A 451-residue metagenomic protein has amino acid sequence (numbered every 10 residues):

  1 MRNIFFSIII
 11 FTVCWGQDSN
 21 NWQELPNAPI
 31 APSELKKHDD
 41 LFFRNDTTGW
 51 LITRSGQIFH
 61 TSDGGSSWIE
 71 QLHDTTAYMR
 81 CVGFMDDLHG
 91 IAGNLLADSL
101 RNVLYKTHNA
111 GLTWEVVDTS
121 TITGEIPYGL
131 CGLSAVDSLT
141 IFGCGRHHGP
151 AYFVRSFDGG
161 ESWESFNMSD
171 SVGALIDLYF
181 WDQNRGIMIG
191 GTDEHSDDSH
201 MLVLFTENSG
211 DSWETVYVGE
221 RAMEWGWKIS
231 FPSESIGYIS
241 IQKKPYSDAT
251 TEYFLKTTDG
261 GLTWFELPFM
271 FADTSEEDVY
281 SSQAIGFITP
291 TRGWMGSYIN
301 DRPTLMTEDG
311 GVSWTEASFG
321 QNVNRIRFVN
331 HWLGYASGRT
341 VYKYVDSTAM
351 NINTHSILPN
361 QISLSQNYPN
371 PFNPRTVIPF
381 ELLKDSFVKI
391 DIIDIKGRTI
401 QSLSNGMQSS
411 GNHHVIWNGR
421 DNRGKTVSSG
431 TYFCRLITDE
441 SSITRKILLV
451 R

Functional and structural regions predicted by a protein language model:
N3-T12: Sec-dependent N-terminal signal peptides
Q17-I30, G56-L72, V103-T121, V154-N167 (+4 more regions): Asp-box/BNR beta-propeller loop motif
A31-D46, L51: Beta-strand-rich domains and repeat architectures in extracellular enzymes and scaffolds, especially beta-propellers
K36-D40, Y78-G83, P127-L133, G173-Y179 (+3 more regions): Repeated scaffold domains used in trafficking and secretory/extracellular systems, primarily beta-propellers
T47-L51, L88-A92, L139-G143, N184-M188 (+3 more regions): Entry beta-strands of beta-propeller and related beta-repeat scaffolds
L96-L100, H147-P150, T192-D197, K243-D248 (+2 more regions): Short glycine/acidic-enriched loop and turn motifs that connect beta-strands
N324-A349: Blade-level signature of beta-propeller repeat domains, shared across WD40, Kelch, NHL, RCC1 and BNR/Asp-box propellers
I357-Y368, F372-R451: C-terminal outer-membrane/trafficking sorting elements
